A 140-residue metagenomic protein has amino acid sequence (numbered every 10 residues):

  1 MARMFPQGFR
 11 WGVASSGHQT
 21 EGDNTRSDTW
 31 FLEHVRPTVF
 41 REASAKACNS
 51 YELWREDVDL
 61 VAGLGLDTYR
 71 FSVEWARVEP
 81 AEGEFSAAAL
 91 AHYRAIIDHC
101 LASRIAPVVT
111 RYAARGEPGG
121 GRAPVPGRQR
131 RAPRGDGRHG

Functional and structural regions predicted by a protein language model:
M1-L66: N-terminal carbohydrate-binding accessory modules
E21-N24, V58-G140: Substrate-binding cleft and catalytic face of glycoside hydrolase catalytic domains, especially the flexible beta-alpha
